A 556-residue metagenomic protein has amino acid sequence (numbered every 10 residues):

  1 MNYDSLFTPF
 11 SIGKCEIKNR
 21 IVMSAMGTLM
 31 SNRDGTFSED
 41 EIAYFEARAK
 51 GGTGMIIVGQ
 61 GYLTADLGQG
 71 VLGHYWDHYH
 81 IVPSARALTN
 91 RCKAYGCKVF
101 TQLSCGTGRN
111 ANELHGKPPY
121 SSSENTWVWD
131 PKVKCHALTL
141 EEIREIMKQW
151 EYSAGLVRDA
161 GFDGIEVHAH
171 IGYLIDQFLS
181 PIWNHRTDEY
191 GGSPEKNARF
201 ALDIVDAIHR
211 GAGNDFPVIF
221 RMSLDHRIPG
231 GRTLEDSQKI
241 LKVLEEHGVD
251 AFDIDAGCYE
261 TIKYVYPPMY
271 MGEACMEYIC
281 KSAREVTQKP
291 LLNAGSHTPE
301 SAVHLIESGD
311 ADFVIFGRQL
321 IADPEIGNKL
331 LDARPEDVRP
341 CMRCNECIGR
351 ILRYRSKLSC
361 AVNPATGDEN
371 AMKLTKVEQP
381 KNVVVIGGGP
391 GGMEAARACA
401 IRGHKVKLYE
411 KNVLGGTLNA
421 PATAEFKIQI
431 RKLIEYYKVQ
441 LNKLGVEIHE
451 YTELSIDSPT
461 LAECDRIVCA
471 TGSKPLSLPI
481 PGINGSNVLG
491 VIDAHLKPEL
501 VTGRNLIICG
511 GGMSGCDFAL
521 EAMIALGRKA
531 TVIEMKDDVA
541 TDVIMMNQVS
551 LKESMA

Functional and structural regions predicted by a protein language model:
M1-I386, P390, A398, L476 (+1 more regions): Flavin-dependent oxidoreductase catalytic cores
G96-C97, F216, K289, V446 (+2 more regions): A short helix->loop->beta-strand "cap" motif at the edges of active sites that frequently abuts
F252, A283, L305, G317 (+5 more regions): Hydrophobic, well-ordered secondary-structure elements that form the walls of internal hydrophobic environments
Y266-G272, K373-T375, P380, A420-K432 (+3 more regions): Short, contiguous acidic/charged loop-to-helix segments that flank catalytic cores in large enzymes
T287, G309-D310, L444, N484 (+1 more regions): Short, structured coil segments at secondary-structure junctions
S308, L441, L461-A462, L500-V501 (+1 more regions): A short, aliphatic-rich alpha-helical micro-motif
V377, K381-Y409, H449-E463, A470-V543: Rossmann-like dinucleotide/flavin-binding elements
L408-E447, A519-A556: Rossmann-like dinucleotide-binding cores of NAD(P)H-dependent redox enzymes
